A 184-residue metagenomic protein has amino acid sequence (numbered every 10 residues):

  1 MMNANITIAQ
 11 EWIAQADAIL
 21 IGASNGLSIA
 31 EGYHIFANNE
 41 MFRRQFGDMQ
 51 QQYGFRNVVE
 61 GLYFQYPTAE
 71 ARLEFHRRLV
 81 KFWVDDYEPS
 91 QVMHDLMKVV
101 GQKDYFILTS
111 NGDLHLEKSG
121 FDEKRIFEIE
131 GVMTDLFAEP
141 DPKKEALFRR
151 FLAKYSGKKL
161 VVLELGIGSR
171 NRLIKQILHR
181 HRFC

Functional and structural regions predicted by a protein language model:
M1-C184: Conserved catalytic alpha/beta core of Sir2/sirtuin-type deacylases, generalized to analogous enzyme cores that bind
